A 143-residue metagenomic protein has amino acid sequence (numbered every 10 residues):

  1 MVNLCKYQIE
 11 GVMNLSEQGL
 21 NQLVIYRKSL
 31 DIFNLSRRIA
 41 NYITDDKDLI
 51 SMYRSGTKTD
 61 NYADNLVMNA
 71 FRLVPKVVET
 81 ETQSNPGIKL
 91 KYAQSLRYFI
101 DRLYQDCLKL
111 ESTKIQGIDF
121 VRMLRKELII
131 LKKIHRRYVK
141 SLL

Functional and structural regions predicted by a protein language model:
M1-L143: Amphipathic alpha-helical assembly/interaction segments
